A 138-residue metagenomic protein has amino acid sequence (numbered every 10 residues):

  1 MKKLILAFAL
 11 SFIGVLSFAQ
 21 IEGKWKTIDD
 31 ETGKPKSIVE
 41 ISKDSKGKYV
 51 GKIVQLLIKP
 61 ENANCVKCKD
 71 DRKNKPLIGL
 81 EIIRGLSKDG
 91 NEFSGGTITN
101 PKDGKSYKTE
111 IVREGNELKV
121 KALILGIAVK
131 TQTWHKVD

Functional and structural regions predicted by a protein language model:
M1-L4: Positively charged n-region of N-terminal signal peptides that target proteins for export
L6-F8: Sec-dependent N-terminal signal peptides
G14-V15: N-terminal signal peptide c-region/cleavage motif recognized by signal peptidases
F18-Q20: Boundary of Sec targeting at the N-terminus
G23-K24: A glycine-anchored, Pro-Gly-centered beta-turn/N-cap motif
T27-T99, S106-Y107, H135: Central antiparallel beta-sheet cores of small beta-barrel/beta-sandwich binding domains
N100-D103, K108-I111, L118-V129: Short, exposed beta-strand-loop hairpins at the edges of beta-sheets in extracellular/periplasmic proteins
I127-D138: C-terminal partner/receptor-binding element of secreted or periplasmic proteins
